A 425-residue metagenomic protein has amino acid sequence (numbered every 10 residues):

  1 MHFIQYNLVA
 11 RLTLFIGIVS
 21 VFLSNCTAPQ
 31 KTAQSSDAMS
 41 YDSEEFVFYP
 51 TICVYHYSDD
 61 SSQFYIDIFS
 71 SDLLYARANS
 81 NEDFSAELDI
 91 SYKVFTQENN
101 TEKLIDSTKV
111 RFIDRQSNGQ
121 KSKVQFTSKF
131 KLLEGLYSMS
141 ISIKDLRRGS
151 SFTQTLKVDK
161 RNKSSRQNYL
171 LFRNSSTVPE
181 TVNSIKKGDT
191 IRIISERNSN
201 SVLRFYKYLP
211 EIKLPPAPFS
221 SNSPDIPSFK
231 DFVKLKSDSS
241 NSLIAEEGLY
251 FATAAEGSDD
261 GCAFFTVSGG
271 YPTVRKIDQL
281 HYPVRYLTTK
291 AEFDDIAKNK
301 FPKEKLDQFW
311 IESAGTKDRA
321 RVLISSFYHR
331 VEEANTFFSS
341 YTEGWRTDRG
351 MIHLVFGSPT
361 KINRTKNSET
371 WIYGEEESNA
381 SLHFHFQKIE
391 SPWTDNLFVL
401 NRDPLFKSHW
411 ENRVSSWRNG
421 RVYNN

Functional and structural regions predicted by a protein language model:
H2-T13: Bacterial N-terminal signal peptides that target proteins for export
F22-N25: C-terminal motif of bacterial Sec signal peptides marking the signal peptidase cleavage site
T27-S228, K234-S237: Intrinsically disordered, low-complexity terminal regions enriched in Ser/Thr/Pro/Gly and charged residues
N81, S85, R285-T289, N299-K303 (+3 more regions): Solvent-exposed, acidic/flexible segments
S150-D159, D259-G270: Edge beta-strands of extracellular beta-sandwich domains
K160-S184, F265-A291: Low-complexity, Pro/Ser/Thr- and charge-rich linker/hinge segments at domain boundaries
T273-I324: Early exported N-terminus immediately downstream of N-terminal targeting peptides
W310-W345, G350-D395, F406-H409, R413-N425: A cross-family detector of function-defining hotspots
